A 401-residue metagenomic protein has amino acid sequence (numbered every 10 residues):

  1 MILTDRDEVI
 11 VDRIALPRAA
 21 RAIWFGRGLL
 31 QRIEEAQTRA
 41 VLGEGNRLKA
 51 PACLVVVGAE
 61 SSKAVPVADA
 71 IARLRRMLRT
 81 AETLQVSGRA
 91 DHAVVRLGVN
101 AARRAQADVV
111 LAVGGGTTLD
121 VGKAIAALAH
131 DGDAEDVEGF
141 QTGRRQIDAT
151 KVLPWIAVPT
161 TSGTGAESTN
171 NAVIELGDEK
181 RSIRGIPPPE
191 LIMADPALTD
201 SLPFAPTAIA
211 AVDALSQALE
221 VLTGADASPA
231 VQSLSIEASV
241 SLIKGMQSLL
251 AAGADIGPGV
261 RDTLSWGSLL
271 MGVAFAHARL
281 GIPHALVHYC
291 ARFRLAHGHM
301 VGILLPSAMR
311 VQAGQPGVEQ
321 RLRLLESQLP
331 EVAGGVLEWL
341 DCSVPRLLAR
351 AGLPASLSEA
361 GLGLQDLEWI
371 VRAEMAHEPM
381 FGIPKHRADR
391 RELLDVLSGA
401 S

Functional and structural regions predicted by a protein language model:
M1-V109, L357: ATP/NTP phosphate-donor binding region
I2-I10, E326-S401: C-terminal charged capping/lid subdomain of soluble metabolic enzymes
P17, R21, H130-P229, Q320 (+1 more regions): A glycine/threonine-rich phosphate-anchoring loop and its flanking beta-alpha core in nucleotide/phosphate-binding
L30, K63-V67, H92-V95, T117-G122 (+2 more regions): Short glycine/serine/threonine-rich phosphate/pyrophosphate-binding segments that cradle anionic phosphate groups
V99, T118-D131, S168-N171: Short Gly/Thr/Asp-enriched flexible loops that form oxyanion-binding sites at enzyme active sites
A107-I125, T160-A166: Glycine/serine-rich anion-binding loops at beta->alpha junctions that coordinate negatively charged ligand groups
V221-S343: Active-site segments that bind and position negatively charged phosphate/pyrophosphate groups
